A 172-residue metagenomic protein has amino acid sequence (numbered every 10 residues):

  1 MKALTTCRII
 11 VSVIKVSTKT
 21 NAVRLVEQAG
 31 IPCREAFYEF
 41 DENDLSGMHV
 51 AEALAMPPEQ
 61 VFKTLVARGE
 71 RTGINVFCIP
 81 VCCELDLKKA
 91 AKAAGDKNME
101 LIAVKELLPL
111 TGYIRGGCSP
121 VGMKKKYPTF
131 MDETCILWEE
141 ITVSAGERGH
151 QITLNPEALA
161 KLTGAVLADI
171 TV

Functional and structural regions predicted by a protein language model:
K2-V172: Extended, low-hydrophobicity, polar/charged segments
